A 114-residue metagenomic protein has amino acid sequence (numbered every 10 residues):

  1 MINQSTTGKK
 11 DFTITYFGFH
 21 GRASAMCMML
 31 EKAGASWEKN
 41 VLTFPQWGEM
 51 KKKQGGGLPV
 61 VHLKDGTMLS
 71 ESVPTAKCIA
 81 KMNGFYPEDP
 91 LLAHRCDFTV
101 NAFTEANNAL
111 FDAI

Functional and structural regions predicted by a protein language model:
I2-I114: GST-like domain detector, emphasizing the conserved glutathione-binding G-site in the N-terminal thioredoxin-like
